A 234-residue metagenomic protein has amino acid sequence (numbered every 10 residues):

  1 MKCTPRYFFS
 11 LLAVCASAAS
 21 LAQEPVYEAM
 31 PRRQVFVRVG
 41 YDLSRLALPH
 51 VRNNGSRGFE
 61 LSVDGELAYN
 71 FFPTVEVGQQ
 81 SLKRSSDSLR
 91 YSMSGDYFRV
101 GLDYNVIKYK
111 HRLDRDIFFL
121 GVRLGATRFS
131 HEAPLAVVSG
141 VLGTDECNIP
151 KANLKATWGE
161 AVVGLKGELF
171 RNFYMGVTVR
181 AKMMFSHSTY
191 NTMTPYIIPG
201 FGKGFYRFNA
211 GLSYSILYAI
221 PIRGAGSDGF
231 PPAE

Functional and structural regions predicted by a protein language model:
A22-E66, S215-G229: Short glycine/proline- and aromatic-enriched beta-strand/turn motifs that initiate or cap beta-hairpins
Q23-V35, N70, K108-D116, L169-M175 (+1 more regions): Short loop/turn motifs that connect adjacent beta-strands in outer-membrane beta-barrel proteins
V26, L46-P49, R84-R90, I107 (+2 more regions): Extracellular loop and loop/strand-boundary signature of outer-membrane beta-barrel proteins
V35, G55-F59, S94-F98, D116 (+2 more regions): Residues that define the transmembrane beta-barrel architecture of outer-membrane proteins
Y41, L61-L67, V100-Y104, V122-A126 (+3 more regions): Residues on the lipid-exposed face of transmembrane beta-strands in outer-membrane beta-barrel proteins
V51-G55, S85-R90, H131-S139, S188-P195 (+1 more regions): Outer-membrane beta-barrel translocator domains and adjoining extracellular loop/strand segments of Gram-negative
V77-V141, I216-I220: Gram-negative (and chloroplast) outer-membrane scaffold detector with strong preference for beta-barrel transmembrane
E168-E234: Predominantly the C-terminal beta-signal and adjacent terminal strand-loop region of outer-membrane beta-barrel
